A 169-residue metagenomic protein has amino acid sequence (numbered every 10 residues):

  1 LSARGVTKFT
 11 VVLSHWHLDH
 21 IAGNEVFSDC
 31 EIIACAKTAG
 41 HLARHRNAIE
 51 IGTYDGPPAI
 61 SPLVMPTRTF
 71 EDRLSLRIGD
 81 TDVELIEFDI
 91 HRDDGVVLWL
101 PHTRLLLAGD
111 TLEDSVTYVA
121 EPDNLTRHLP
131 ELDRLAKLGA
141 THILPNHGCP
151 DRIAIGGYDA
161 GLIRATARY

Functional and structural regions predicted by a protein language model:
L1-K8, S61-R134: Catalytic core of the metallo-beta-lactamase
L1-S75: Active-site HxH/HxHxD metal-binding segment of metal-dependent hydrolases
F9-D19, I33-K37, F88-D89, L106-G109 (+1 more regions): Active-site neighborhood of phospho(di)ester-bond hydrolases with catalytic His/Asp-centered motifs
W16-A22, A39-L42, R92-D94, E113-T117 (+1 more regions): Active-site environment of divalent metal-dependent phosphoester hydrolases
D29-C30, E50-I51, D123-L125, G161-L162: Glycine-rich, phosphate-binding/catalytic loops in enzymes
C30, K37, D80, P101-T103 (+1 more regions): Short loop segments at secondary-structure junctions
R46, Y118-D123, I155-Y158: Short, solvent-exposed loop/turn segments at secondary-structure boundaries
T126-Y169: Divalent-metal (often Zn2+) His-rich catalytic cores of metallo-beta-lactamase-fold enzymes
